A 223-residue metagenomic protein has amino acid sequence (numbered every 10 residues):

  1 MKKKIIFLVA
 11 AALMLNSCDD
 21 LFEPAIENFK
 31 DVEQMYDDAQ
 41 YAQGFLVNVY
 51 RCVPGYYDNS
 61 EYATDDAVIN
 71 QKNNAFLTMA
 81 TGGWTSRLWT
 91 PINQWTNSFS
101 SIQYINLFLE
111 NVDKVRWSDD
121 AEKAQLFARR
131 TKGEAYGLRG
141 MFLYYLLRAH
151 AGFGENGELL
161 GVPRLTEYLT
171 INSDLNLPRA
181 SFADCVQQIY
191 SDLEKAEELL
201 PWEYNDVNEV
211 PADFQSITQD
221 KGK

Functional and structural regions predicted by a protein language model:
K2-L8: Sec-dependent signal peptide recognition, specifically the positively charged N-region followed immediately by
C18-E23, E61-D65, Q71-T85, N106 (+6 more regions): Aromatic-residue-lined binding/catalytic grooves and analogous aromatic/hydrophobic interfacial grooves in multimeric
C18-T64: Membrane-proximal, proline-rich intrinsically disordered regions
N28-D31, E122-A124, T166-I171, E209-F214: Short linear capping/connector segments at secondary-structure termini
M35-Y36, V162-L165, L200: Short clusters of hydrophobic/aromatic residues that line enzyme substrate/ligand-binding pockets
Q43, F76-G152, N172-Q187, L193-V207: Conserved, well-structured interaction surfaces
F153-Y168: Short, flexible, mixed-charge acidic loops at enzyme active sites
